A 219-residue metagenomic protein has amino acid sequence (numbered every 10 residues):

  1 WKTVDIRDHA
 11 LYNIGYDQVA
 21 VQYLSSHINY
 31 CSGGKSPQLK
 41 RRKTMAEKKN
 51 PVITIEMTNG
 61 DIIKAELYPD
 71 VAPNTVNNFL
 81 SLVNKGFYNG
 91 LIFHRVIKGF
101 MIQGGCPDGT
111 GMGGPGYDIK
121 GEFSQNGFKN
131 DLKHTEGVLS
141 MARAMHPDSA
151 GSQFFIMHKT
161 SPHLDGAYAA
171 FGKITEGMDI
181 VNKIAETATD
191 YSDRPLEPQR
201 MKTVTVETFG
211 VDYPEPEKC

Functional and structural regions predicted by a protein language model:
Y12, Y16-Q18, Q22-T44: Short, Lys/Arg-enriched N-terminal segments with co-localized hydrophobic residues within the first ~10-30 amino acids
N29, L39-C219: Cyclophilin-like peptidyl-prolyl cis-trans isomerases
